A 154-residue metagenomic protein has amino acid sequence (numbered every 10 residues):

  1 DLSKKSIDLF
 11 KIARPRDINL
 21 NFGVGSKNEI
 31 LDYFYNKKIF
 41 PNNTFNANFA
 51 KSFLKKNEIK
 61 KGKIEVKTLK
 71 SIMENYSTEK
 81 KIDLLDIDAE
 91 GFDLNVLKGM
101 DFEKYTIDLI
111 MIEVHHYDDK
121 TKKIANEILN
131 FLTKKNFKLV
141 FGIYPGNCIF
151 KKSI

Functional and structural regions predicted by a protein language model:
D1-I154: Phosphate/nucleotide-binding beta-alpha loop and adjacent structural elements of enzyme active sites
